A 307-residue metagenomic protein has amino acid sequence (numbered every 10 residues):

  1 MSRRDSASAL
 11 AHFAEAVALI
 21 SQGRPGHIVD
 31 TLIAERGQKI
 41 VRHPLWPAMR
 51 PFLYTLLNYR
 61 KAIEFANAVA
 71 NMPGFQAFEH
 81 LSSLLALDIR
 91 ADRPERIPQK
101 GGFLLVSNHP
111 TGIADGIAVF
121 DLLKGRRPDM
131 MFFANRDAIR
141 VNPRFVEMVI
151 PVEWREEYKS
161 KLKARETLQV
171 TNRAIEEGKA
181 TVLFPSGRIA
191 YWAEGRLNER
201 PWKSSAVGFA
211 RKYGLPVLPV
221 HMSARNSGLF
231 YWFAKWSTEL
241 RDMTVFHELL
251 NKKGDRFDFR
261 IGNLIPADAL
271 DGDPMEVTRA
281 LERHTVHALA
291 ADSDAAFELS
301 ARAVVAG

Functional and structural regions predicted by a protein language model:
S2-D5, A9-L10, A14-A16, A164-G307: Non-catalytic C-terminal accessory region of glycerolipid acyltransferases and related lyso-lipid remodeling enzymes
S2-H109, G116-A118, G125-D129, A296-G307: Membrane-anchoring hydrophobic helices of lipid-metabolizing enzymes
I89, M130-F132, T181, V217: Hydrophobic beta-strand scaffold residues
L104-V106, V149, V182-F184: Structural motif
H109-I113, R188-A190: Gly/Ser/Thr-rich loops at beta-strand to alpha-helix junctions that form or flank small-molecule/cofactor-binding
A114-D121, S205-G208: Short amphipathic alpha-helical face segments that pack within enzyme cores and frequently flank/anchor catalytic
D121-K124, E199-P201: Glycine-rich, phosphate-binding/catalytic loops in enzymes
K124, D129-Q169: Conserved nucleotide-cofactor-binding alpha/beta core module
